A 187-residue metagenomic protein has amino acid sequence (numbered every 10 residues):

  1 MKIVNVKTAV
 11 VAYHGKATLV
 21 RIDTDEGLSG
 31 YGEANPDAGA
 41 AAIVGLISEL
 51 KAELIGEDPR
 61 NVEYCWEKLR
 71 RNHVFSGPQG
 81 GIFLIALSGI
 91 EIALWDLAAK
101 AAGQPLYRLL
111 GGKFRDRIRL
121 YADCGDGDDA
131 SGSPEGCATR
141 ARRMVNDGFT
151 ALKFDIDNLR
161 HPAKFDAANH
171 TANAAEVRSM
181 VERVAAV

Functional and structural regions predicted by a protein language model:
M1, S88, D147: Structured loop/turn residues at beta-strand edges in well-structured enzyme cores
M1-Y31, N35: Structured beta-strand/loop patches that form or line metal/cofactor-binding pockets in enzymes
V4-N5, G77, F114: Cofactor-binding beta-sheet edge motifs in enzyme active sites
D25-A101: Metal- or metallocofactor-binding catalytic centers and their adjacent structured scaffolds across diverse enzyme
E49, D96-L97, R108, R143 (+1 more regions): Alpha-helical scaffold segments in soluble metabolic enzymes
E91-D123, G127-D129, D147-T150: Glycine-rich, aromatic-flanked loop segments that form ligand/cofactor-binding clefts across common enzyme folds
R117-V187: Metal-dependent enolase-superfamily TIM-barrel catalytic cores that perform enediolate-based chemistry
